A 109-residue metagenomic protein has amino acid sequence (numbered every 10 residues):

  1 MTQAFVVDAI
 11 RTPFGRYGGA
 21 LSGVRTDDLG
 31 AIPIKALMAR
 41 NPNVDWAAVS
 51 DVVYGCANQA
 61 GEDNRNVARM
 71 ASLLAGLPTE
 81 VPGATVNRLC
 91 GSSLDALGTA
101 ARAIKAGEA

Functional and structural regions predicted by a protein language model:
M1-R69, A75: Conserved active-site "lid/cap" helical segment
V24, C56-A109: Conserved catalytic cysteine-centered active-site region of acyl-thioester-dependent Claisen-condensing enzymes
